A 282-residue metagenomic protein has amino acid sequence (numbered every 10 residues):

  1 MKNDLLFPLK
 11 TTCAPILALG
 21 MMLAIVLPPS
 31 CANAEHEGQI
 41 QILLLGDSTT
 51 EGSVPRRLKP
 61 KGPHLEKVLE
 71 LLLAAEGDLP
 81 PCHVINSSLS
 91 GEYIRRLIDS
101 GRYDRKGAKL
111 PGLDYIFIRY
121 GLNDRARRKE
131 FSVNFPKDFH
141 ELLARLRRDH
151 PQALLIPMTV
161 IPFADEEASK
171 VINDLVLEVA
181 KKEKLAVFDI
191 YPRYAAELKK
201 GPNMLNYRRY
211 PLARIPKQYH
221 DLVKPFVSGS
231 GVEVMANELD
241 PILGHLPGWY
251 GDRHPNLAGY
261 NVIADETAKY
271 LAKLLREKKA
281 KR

Functional and structural regions predicted by a protein language model:
M1-K10: N-terminal secretory signal peptides that target proteins for export/translocation
N3, E35-E37, L71, A75-P80 (+1 more regions): Alpha-helical cap/lid subdomain in secreted, periplasmic, or secretory-pathway luminal O-acyl-processing enzymes
F7, I25-L27, C31, V234-M235: Short, motif-level signal for alpha-helix interfacial/capping segments enriched in acidic residues and aromatics/proline
P8, M21-M22, A144: Residue-level detector of alpha-helical transmembrane segments in integral membrane proteins
C13-P28: Bacterial N-terminal signal peptides
A24-I25, C31-S88, Y103-P111: Serine-esterase "nucleophile elbow" of acetyl-processing enzymes
E51-P63, N86-I98, A126-V133, R208: Acidic/histidine-rich helix-loop elements that form or flank divalent-metal/phosphate-binding sites at the catalytic
